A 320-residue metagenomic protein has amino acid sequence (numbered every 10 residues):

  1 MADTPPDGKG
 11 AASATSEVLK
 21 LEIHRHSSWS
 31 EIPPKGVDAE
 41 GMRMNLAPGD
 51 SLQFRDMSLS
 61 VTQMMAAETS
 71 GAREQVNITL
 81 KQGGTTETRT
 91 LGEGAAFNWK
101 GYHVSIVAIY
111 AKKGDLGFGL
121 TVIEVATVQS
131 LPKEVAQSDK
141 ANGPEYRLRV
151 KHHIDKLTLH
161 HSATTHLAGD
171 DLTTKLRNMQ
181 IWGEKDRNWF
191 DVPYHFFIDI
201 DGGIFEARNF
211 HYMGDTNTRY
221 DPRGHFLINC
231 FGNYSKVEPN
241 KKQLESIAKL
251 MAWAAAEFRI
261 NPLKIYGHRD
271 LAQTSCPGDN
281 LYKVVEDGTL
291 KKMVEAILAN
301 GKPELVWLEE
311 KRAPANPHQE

Functional and structural regions predicted by a protein language model:
A2-S28, E124-S162, I200-T216, D221-E320: Basic/polar, cationic surfaces and motifs that engage anionic cell-wall and phosphate/carboxylate ligands
E22-V125: Surface-exposed, beta-sheet-biased, low-hydrophobicity segments with strongly acidic/polar composition
D56, R73, G101, H152-I154 (+3 more regions): Extracytoplasmic
E68-G71, T165-D170, F205: Short, solvent-exposed loop/turn elements at domain surfaces
T88-G92, N142, R177-G183: N-terminal post-signal-peptidase region of extra-cytosolic proteins
K151-D186: Active-site acidic/histidine clusters and adjacent loop/turn architecture that either coordinate catalytic ions
R187-F190, I200: Glycine-/small-residue-enriched capping loops at alpha/beta junctions
